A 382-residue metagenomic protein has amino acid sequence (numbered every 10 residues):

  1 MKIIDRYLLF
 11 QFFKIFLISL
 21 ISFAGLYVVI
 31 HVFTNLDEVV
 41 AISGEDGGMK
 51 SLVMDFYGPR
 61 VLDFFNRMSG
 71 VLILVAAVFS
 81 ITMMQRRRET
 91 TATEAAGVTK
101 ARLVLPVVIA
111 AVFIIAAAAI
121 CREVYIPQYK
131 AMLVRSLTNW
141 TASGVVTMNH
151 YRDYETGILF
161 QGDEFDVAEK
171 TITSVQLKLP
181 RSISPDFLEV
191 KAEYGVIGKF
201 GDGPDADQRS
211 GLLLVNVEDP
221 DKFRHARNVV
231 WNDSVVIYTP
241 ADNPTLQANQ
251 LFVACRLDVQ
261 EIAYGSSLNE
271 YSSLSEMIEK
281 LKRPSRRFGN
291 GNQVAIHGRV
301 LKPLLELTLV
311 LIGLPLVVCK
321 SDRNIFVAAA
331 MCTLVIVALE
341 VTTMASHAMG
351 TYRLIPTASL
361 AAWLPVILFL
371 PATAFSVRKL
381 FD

Functional and structural regions predicted by a protein language model:
M1-T156, V167, P185, F252-D382: Transmembrane alpha-helices
Y129-A142, E169-G289, Q293: Soluble non-transmembrane domains of integral membrane proteins
L159-F160: A short beta-strand signature within small-molecule sensing/ligand-binding domains used in signal transduction
